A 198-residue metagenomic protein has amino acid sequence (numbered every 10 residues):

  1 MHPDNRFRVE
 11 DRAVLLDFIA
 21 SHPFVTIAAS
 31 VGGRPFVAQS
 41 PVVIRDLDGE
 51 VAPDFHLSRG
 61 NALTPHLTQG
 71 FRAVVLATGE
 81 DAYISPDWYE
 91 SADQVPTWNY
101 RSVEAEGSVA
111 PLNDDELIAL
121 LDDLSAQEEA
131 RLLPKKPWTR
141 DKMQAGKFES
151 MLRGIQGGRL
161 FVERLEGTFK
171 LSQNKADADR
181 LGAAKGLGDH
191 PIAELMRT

Functional and structural regions predicted by a protein language model:
H2-T26: Short, basic/aromatic recognition patches
L16, D93-Q94, K147-S150: A generic local secondary-structure boundary/capping motif
S21-R59, V75: Short beta-strand segments
H22-F24, G70-A73, I155-G157: Short, surface-exposed beta-edge/turn micro-motifs
P35-V37, H66-Q69, S172: Short glycine/proline-enriched turns and hinge-like loops at secondary-structure junctions
D54, V74, E106, G157-F161: Beta-strand secondary-structure signal
R59-D123: Short, structured beta-strand-loop surface elements
A110-T198: C-terminal edge-of-domain segments
